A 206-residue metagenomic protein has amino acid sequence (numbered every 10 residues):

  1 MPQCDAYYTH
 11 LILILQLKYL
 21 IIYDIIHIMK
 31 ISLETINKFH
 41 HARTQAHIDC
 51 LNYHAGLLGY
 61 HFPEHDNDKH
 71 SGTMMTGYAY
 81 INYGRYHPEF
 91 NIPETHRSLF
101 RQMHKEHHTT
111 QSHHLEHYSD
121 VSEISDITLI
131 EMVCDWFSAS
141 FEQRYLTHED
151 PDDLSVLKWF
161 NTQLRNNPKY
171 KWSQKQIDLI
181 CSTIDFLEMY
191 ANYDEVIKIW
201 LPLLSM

Functional and structural regions predicted by a protein language model:
M1, Y7-L11, L15, Y19-L20 (+1 more regions): Short terminal hydrophobic/aromatic SLiMs and anchors at protein ends
M1-P2, M29: Accessible peptide chain termini
I28-M206: Metal-dependent phosphohydrolase cores
